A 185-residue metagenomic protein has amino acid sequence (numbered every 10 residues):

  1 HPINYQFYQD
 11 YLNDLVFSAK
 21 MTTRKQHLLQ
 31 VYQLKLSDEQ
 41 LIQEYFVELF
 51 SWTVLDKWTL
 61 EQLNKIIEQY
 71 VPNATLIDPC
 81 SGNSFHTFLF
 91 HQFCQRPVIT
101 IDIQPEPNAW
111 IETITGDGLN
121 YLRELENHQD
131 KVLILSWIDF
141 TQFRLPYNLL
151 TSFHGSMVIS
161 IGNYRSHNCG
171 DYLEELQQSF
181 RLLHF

Functional and structural regions predicted by a protein language model:
H1-Y70: S-adenosyl-L-methionine
N73, D130-K131, G155: Local beta-strand N-terminus motif with an aromatic residue
N73-G82: Conserved class I S-adenosyl-L-methionine
G82-N83, I138-Q142: Short beta->alpha connector loops
S84-F88: Glycine-rich SAM-binding Motif I of class I
Q92-V98: Conserved S-adenosyl-L-methionine
I99-N127, V132-S136: Adenosine-cofactor binding site in Rossmann-like domains, unifying the SAM/SAH pocket of S-adenosylmethionine-dependent
T141-F185: C-terminal substrate-binding/active-site "lid" region of AdoMet-derived donor-dependent transferases
